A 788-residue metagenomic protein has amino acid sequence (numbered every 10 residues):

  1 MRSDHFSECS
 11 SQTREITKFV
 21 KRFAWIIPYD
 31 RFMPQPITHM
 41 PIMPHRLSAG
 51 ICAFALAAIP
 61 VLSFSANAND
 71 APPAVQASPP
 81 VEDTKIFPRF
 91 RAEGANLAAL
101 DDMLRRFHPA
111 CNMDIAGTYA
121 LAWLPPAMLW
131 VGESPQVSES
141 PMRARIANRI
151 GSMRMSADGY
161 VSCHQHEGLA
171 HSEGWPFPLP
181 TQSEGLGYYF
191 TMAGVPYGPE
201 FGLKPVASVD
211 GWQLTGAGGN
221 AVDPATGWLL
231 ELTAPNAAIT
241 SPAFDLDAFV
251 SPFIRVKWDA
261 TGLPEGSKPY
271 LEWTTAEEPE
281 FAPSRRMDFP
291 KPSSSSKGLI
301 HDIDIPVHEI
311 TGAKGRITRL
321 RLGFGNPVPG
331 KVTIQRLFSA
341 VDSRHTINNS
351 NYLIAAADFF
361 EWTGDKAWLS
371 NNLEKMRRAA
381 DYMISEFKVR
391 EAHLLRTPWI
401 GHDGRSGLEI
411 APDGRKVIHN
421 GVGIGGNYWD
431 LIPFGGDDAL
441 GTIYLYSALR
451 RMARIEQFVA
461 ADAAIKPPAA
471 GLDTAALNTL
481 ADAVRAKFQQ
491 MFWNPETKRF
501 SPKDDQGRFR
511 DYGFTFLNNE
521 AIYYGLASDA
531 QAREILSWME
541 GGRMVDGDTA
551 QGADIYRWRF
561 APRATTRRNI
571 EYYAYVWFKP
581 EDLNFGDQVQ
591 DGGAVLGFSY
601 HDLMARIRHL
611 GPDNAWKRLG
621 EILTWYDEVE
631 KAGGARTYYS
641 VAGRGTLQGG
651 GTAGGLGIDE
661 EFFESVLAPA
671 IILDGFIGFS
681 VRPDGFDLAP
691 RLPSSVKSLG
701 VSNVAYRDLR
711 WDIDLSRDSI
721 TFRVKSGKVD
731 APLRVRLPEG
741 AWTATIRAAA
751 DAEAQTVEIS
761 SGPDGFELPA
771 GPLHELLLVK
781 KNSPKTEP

Functional and structural regions predicted by a protein language model:
I37-C52: Bacterial N-terminal signal peptides that target proteins for export
G50-S63: Bacterial N-terminal signal peptides
A77-G194, S339-L373, R377, I384 (+2 more regions): Substrate-binding groove/exosite segments of carbohydrate-active enzymes
G117-R145, G435-R454, F458, A475 (+4 more regions): Active-site core of glycosidic bond-cleaving carbohydrate-active enzymes
T118, M155-S162, H166, W362-L440 (+4 more regions): Active-site acid/base region of carbohydrate-active enzymes
T181-A217: Extracellular carbohydrate-recognition regions
G187-G194, V222, T226-T311, G325-T333 (+1 more regions): Extracellular ligand-binding interfaces
Q588, H601-P788: Non-catalytic C-terminal accessory modules of carbohydrate-active enzymes
